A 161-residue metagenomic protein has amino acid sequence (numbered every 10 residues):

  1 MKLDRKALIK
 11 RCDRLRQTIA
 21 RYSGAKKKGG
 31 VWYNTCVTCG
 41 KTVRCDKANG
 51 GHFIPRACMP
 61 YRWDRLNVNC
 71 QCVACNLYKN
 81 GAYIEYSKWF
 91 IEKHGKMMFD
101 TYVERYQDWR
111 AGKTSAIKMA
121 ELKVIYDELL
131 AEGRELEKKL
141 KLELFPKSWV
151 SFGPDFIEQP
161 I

Functional and structural regions predicted by a protein language model:
M1-T35: Short, charged surface segments at domain edges that flank catalytic/cofactor-binding sites
D4, L8, P60, Y78: Conserved aromatic-histidine-acidic binding/catalytic patches
W32-V68: Histidine-centered nuclease catalytic patch
R44, V68-G95: Short Cys/His-centered divalent metal-binding micro-motifs
R56-C70, I91-Y106: Short microdomains enriched in Cys/His and/or Lys/Arg
F99-I161: Short flanking/linker segments adjacent to small metal-binding domains or redox-active Cys/His motifs
